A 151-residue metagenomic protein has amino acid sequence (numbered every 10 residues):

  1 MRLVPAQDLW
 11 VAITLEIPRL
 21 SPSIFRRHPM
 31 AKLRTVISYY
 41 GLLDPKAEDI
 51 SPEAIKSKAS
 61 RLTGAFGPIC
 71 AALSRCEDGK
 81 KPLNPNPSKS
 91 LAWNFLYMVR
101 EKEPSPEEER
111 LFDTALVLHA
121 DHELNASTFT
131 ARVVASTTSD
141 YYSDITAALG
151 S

Functional and structural regions predicted by a protein language model:
M1-S151: Hydrophobic alpha-helical bundle cores within soluble ligand-binding/oligomerization subdomains
